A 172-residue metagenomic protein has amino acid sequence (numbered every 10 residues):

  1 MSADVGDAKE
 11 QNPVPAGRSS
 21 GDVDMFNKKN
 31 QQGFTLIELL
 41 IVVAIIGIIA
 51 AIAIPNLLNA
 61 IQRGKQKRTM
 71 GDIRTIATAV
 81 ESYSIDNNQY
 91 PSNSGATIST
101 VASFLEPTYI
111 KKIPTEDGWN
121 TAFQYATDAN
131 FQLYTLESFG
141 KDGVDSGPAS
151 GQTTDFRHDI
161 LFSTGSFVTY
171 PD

Functional and structural regions predicted by a protein language model:
A3-D24, T127-D172: Short, surface-exposed interaction loops/tails
G6-A8, I48, T100, P107: Residue-level detector of alpha-helical transmembrane segments in integral membrane proteins
F26-K28: Bacterial Sec-dependent N-terminal signal peptides
N30-L58: N-terminal single-pass transmembrane signal-anchor helix
N56-I73: Aliphatic-rich helix starts adjacent to a transmembrane/signal segment
T69, D86, G147-A149: Short, solvent-exposed loop/turn and secondary-structure capping segments
T78-E81, I85-T135: Extracellular/periplasmic head regions of type IV pilus-like filament subunits
